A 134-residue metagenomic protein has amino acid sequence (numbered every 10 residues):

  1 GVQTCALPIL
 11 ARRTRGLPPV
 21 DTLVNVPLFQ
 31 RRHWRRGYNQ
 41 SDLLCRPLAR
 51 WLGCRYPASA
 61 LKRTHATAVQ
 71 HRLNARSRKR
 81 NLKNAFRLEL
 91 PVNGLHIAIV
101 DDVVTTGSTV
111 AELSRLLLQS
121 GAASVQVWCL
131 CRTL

Functional and structural regions predicted by a protein language model:
G1-C5: Single conserved hydrophobic/aromatic residue that forms the stacking wall/gate of nucleotide- or nucleobase-binding
A6-I99, T106-L134: Conserved PRPP/pyrophosphate-binding segment of the phosphoribosyltransferase/PRPP-pathway fold
